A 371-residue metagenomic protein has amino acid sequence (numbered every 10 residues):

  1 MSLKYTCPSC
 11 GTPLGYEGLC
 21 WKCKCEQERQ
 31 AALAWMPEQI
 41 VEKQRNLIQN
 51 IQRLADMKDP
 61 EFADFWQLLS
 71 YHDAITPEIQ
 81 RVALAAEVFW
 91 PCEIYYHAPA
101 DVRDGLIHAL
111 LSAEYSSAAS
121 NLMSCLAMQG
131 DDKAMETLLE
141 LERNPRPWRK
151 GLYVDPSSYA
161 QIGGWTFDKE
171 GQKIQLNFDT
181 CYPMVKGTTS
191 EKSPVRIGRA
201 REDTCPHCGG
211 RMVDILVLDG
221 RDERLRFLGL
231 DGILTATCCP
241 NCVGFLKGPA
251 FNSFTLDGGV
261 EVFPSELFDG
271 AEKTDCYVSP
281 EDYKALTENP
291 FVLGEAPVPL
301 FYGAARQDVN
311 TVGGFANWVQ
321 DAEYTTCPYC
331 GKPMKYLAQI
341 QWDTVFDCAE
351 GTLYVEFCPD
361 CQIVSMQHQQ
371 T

Functional and structural regions predicted by a protein language model:
S2-T371: Preference for intrinsically disordered or flexible, low-complexity segments and adjacent hinge/connector residues
